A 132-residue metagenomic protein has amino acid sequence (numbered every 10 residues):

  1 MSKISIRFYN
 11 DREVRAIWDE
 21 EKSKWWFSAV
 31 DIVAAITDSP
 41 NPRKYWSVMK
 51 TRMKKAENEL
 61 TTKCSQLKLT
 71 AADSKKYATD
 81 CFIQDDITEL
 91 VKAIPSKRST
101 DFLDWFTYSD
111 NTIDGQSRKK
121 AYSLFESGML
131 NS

Functional and structural regions predicted by a protein language model:
M1-S132: An anion-engaging/catalytic patch
